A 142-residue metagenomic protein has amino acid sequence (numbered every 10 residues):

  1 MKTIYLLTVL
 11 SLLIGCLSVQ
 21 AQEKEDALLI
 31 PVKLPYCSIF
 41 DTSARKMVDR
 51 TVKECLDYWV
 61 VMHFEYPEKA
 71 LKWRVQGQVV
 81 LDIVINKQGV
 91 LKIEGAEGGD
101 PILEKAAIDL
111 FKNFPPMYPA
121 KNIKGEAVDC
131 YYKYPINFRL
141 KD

Functional and structural regions predicted by a protein language model:
Y5-L7, V19-D142: Charge-biased low-complexity segments
L7-G15: Bacterial N-terminal signal peptides
